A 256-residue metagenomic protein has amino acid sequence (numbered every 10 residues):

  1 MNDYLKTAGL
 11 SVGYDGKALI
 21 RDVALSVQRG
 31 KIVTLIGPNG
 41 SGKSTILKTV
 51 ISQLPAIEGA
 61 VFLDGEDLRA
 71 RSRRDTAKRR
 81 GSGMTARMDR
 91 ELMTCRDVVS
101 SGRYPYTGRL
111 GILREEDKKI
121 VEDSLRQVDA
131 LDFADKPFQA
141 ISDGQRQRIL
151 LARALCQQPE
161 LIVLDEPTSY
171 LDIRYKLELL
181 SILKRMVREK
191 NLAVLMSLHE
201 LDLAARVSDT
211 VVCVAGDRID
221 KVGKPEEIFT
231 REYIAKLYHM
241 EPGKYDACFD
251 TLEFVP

Functional and structural regions predicted by a protein language model:
I36-P38: The feature captures the beta-strand-to-loop junction immediately N-terminal to the Walker
I51: Helix-to-loop junction immediately C-terminal to a conserved catalytic motif
G59-D67: Conserved ABC transporter NBD signature motif
S100, E115-F133, Q158: Conserved ABC ATPase "signature" region
G111-I112, P137-I141, Q145: Conserved ABC ATPase signature
I162-E166: Catalytic Walker B motif of ABC-type/P-loop ATPase nucleotide-binding domains
L237-P256: ABC ATPase nucleotide-binding domains
